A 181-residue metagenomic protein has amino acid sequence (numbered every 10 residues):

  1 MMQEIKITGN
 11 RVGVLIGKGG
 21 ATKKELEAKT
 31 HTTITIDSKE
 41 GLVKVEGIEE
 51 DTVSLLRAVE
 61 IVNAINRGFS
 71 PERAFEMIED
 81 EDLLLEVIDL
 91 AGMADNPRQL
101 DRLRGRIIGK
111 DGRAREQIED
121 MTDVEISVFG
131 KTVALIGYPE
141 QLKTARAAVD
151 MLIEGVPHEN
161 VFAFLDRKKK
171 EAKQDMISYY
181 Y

Functional and structural regions predicted by a protein language model:
M1-Y181: RNA-contacting regions in translation and RNA-metabolism proteins, encompassing KH/S1 modules where present
